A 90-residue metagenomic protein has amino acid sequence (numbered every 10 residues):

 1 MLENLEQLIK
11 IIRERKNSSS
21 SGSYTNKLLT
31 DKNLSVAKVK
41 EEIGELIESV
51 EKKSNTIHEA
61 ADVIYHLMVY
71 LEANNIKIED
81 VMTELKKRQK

Functional and structural regions predicted by a protein language model:
M1-A60, I64-K90: Flexible "arm" and connector segments at domain edges
